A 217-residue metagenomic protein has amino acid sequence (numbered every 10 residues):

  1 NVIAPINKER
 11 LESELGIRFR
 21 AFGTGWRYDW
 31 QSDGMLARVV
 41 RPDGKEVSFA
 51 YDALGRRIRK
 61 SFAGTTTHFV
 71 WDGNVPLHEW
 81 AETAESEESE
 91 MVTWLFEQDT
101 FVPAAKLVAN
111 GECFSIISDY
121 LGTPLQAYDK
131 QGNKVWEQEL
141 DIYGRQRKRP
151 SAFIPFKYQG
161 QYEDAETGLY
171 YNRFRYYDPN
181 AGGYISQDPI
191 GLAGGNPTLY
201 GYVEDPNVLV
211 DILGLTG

Functional and structural regions predicted by a protein language model:
N1-F114, N133-V135, D141, K148-K157: Acidic/glycine-rich beta-solenoid
R10-L11, K106, N110-F174, N180 (+1 more regions): A motif-centric feature for acidic-aromatic and gly/ser/thr-rich catalytic loops and repeats
R41, K130, P179, L192: Short, conserved catalytic or interaction motifs in soluble domains
S86-E87, A165-G168, A193-G194: Short glycine/serine/proline-enriched coil/turn segments at secondary-structure junctions
M91, Y171-N172, P197-T198: A conserved catalytic-core signature of glycosyltransferases
N196-E204: Short beta-strand-alpha-helix junction that forms the catalytic/metal-binding core of metal-dependent nuclease domains
V210, G214-G217: Compositionally biased, low-complexity segments of secreted and virulence-associated proteins that act as
